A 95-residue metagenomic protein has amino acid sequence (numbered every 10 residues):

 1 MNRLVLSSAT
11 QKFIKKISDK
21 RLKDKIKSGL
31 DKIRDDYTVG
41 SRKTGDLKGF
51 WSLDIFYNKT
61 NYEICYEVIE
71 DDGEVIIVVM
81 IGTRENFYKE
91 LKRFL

Functional and structural regions predicted by a protein language model:
M1-G29: Arg/Lys-rich, positively charged N-terminal/basic patches that mediate binding to nucleic acids
R3, Y57-L95: Enriched for short, Lys/Arg-rich terminal
S8-K12, K48-W51, I76: Positions in alpha-helical segments
K12, K32, N86: Active-site micro-motifs of SAM-dependent methyltransferase domains
K16, K32-I33, I81: Conserved catalytic core of Hanks-type protein kinase domains
S18, T38, K92-R93: A generic structural signal for secondary-structure junctions that act as hinges or helix/strand caps at the edges
D31-N58: A short, surface-exposed loop/turn module that caps and links secondary-structure elements
